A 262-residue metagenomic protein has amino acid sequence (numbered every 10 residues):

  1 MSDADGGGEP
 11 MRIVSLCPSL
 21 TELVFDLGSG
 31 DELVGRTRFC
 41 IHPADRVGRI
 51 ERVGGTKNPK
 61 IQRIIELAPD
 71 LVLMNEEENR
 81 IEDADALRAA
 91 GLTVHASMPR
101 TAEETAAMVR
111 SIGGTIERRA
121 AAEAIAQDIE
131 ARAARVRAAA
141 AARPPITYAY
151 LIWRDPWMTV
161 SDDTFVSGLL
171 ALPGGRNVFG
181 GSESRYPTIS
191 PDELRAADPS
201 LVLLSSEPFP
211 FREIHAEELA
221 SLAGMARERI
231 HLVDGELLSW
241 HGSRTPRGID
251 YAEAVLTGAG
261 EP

Functional and structural regions predicted by a protein language model:
M1-P262: N-terminal ligand-binding lobe of clamshell/alpha-beta domains
